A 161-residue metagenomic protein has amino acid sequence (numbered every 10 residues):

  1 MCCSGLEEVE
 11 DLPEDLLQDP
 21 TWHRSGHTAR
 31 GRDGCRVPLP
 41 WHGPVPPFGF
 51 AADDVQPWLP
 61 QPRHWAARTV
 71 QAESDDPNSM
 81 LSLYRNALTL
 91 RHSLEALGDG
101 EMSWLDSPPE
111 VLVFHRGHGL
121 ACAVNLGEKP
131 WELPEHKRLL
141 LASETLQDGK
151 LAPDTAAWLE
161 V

Functional and structural regions predicted by a protein language model:
M1-G119, E128-W131: Loop/helix patches that line or flank the sugar-binding groove of alpha-linked glycan CAZymes
L126-V161: C-terminal beta-sandwich/jelly-roll accessory domains of carbohydrate-active enzymes
